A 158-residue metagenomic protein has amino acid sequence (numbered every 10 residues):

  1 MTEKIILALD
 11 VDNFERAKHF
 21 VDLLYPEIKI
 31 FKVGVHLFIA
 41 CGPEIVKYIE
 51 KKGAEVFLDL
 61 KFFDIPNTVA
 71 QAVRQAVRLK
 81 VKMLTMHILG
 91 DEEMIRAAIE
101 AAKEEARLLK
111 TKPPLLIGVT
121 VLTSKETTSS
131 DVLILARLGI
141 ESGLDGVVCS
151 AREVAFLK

Functional and structural regions predicted by a protein language model:
M1-L23: N-terminal glycine-rich anion-binding loop in soluble enzyme alpha/beta folds
T2-E3, D64, T68-K158: Conserved anion-binding
P26-E27, K51-A54, E104-K112: Short helix-capping segments at alpha-helix termini
I30-L37: A short beta-strand-loop structural module common to alpha/beta enzyme folds
G42-V46: Glycine-rich, positively charged N-terminal anion/phosphate-binding segment
V56-F57, L116: Hydrophobic beta-strand scaffold residues
